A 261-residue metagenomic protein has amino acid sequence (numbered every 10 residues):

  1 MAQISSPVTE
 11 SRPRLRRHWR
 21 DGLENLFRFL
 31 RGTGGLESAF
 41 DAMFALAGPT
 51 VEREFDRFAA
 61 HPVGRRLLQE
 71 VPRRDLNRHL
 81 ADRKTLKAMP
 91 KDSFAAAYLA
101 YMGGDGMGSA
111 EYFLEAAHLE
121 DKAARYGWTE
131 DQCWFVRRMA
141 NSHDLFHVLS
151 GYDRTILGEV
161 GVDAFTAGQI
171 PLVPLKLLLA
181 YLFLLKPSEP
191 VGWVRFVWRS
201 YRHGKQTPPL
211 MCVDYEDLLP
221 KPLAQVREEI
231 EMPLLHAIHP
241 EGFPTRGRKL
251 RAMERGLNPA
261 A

Functional and structural regions predicted by a protein language model:
M1-Q3, A260-A261: Polar low-complexity intrinsically disordered regions
A2-A59, R65-P72: Extended, charge-biased low-complexity segments that typically form long amphipathic alpha-helices/coiled-coils
S11, L15, W19-F29, G158-D163 (+2 more regions): Short, highly charged low-complexity linear segments
D41-L46, V51-L223: Core of folded catalytic or high-affinity ligand/protein-binding domains in predominantly eukaryotic proteins
G192-A261: C-terminal structured domains
